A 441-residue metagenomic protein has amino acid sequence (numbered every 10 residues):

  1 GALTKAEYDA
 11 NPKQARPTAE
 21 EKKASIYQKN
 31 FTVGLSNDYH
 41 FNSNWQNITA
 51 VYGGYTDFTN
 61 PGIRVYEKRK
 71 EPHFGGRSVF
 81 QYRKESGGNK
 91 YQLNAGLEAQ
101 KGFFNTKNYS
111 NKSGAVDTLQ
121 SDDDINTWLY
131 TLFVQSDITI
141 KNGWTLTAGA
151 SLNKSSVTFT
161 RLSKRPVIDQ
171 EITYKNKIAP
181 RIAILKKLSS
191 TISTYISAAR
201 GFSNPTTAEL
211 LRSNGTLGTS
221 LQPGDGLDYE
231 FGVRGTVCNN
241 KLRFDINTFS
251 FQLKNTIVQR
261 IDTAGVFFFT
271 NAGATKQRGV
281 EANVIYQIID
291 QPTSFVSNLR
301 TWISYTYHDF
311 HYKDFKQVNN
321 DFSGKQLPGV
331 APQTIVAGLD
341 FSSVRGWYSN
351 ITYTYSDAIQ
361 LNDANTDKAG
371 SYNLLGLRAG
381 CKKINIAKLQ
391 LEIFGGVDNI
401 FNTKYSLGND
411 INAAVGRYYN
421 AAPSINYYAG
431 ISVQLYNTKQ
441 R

Functional and structural regions predicted by a protein language model:
A2-A10, K101-K112, S156-R161, I172 (+5 more regions): Surface-exposed extracellular loop regions of Gram-negative outer-membrane beta-barrel proteins, predominantly
K23-K164, T248, V284, N298-W302: Face-selective signature of the C-terminal outer-membrane beta-barrel domain
S36-H40, N44-T59, K187, S193-A199 (+4 more regions): Membrane-embedded beta-barrel scaffold of Gram-negative outer-membrane proteins
Y39, F80-K84, W128, D137-I140 (+11 more regions): Residue-level signature of outer-membrane beta-barrel architecture
F41-Q46, E85-Q92, I140-G143, S189-T191 (+5 more regions): Short loop/turn motifs that connect adjacent beta-strands in outer-membrane beta-barrel proteins
T49-Y55, A95-K101, A148-K154, I196-R200 (+7 more regions): Transmembrane beta-barrel strands of outer-membrane/channel proteins
F249, V296-L299, A358-Q360, C381-R441: C-terminal beta-signal and adjacent terminal beta-strands/loops of Gram-negative outer-membrane beta-barrel proteins
S250-Q252, T270-L361, S432: Gram-negative outer-membrane beta-barrel transporters
